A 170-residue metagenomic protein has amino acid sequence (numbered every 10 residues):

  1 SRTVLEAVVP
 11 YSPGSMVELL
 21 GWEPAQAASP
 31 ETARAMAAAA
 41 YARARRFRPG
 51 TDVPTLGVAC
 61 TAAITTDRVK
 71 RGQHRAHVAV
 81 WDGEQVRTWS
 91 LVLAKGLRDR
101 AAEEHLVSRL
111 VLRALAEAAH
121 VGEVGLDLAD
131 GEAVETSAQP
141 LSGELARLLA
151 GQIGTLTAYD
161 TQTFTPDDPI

Functional and structural regions predicted by a protein language model:
S1-G125: Short alpha-helical segments enriched in small residues
G83, R87, R113, E117-I170: SAM-dependent methyltransferases
